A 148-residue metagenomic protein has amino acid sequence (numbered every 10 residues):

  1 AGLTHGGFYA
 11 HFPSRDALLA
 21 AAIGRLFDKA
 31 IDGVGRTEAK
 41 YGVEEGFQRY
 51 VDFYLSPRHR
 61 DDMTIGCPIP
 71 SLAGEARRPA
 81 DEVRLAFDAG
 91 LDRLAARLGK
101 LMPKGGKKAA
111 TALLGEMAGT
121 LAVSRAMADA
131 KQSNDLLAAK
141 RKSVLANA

Functional and structural regions predicted by a protein language model:
A1-A17: Helix-turn-helix
F12, L19-L26: Alpha-helical DNA-contacting segments of helix-turn-helix folds
A21, V34-G66, L113: Hydrophobic alpha-helical connector segments
I23, F27, R84-D92: Amphipathic, non-transmembrane alpha-helical scaffold segments
F27-V34: Generic helix N-cap/helix-start motif at coil->alpha-helix transitions
F47-R49, R60-D88: Amphipathic alpha-helical segments used for helix-helix packing
A80-A89, K100-A148: Hydrophobic/aromatic-rich alpha-helical bundle segments in the mid-to-C-terminal region
